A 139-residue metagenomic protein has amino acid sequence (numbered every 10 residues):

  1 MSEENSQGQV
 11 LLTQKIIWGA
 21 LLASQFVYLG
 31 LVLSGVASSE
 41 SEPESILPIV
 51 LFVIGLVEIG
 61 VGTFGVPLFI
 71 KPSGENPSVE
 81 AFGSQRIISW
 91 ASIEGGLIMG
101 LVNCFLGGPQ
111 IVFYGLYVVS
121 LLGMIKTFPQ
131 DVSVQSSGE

Functional and structural regions predicted by a protein language model:
M1-Q9: Short, Lys/Arg-rich, polar N-terminal cytosolic tail immediately upstream of the first transmembrane signal-anchor
L12-G35: The first (N-terminal) embedded transmembrane alpha-helix
V36-E44: Membrane-interface helix termini and inter-helical loops of multi-pass transporters
E44-E58: Alpha-helical transmembrane segments
F64-A81: Membrane-helix interface/capping segments
G83-G108: C-terminal halves and exits of single transmembrane alpha-helices
G108-V134: Hydrophobic alpha-helical transmembrane segments and immediately flanking/interface helices in integral membrane
